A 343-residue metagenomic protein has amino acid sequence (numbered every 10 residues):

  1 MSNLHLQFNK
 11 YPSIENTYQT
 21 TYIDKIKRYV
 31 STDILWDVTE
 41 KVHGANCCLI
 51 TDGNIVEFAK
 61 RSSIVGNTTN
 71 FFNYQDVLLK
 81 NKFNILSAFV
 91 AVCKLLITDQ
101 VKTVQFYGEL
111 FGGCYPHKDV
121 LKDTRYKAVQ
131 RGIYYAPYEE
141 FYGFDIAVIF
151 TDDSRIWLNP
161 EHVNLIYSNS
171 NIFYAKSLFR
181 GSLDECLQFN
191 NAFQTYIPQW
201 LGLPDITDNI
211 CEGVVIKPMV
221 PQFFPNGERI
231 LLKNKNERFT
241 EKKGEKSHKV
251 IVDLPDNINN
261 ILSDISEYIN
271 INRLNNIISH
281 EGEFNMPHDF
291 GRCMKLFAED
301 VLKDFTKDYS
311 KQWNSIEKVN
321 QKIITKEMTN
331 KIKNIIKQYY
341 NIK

Functional and structural regions predicted by a protein language model:
M1-K343: Core nucleotide-handling region used for phosphoryl-transfer chemistry
